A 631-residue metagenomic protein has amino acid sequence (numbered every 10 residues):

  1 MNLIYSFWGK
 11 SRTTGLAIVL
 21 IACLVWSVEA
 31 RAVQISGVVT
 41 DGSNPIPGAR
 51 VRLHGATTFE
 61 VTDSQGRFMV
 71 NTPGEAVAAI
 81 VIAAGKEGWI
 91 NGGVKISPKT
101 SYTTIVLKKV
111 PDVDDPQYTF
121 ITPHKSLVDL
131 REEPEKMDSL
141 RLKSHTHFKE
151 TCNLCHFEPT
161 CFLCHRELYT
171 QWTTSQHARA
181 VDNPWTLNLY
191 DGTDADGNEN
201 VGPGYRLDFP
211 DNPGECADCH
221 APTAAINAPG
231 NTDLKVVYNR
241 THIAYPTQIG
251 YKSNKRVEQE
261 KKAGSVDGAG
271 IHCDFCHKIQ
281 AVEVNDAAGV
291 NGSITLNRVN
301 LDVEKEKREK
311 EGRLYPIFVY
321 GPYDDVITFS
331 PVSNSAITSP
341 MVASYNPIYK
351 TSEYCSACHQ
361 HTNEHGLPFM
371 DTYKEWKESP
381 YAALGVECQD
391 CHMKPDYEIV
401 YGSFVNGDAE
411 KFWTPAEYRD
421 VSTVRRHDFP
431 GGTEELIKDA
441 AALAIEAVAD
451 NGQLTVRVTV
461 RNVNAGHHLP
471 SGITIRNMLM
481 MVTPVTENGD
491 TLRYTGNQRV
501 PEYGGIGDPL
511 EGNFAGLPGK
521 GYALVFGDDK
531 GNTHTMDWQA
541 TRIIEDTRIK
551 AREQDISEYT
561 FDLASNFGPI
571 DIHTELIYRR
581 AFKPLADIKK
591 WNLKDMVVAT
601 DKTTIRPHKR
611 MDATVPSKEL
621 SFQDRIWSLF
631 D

Functional and structural regions predicted by a protein language model:
V33-P47, G74: Structural motif
A49-L53, I80-I82: Hydrophobic beta-strand segments
A56-T72: Short, acidic Ser/Thr/Gly-rich low-complexity loop/linker segments typical of extracellular and cell-surface proteins
F68-V70, T103, D555-Y559: Short strand-edge motifs at loop-to-beta-strand transitions and within beta-strands of extracellular beta-rich domains
E75, D562-F567: Short, surface-exposed loop/turn segments at beta-strand-coil junctions that are enriched for proline with nearby
E75-V77, V81-K95, P111: A short, solvent-exposed loop/turn motif at the edges and junctions of modular extracellular/periplasmic domains
I96-T146, E150-N153: Extracellular beta-sheet/turn segments enriched in Thr/Pro/Gly and aliphatic residues
I121-R131, L140, L168-Y205, P229-L563 (+1 more regions): Primarily the internal scaffold of c-type cytochrome electron-transfer domains, especially repeated/multiheme c-type
